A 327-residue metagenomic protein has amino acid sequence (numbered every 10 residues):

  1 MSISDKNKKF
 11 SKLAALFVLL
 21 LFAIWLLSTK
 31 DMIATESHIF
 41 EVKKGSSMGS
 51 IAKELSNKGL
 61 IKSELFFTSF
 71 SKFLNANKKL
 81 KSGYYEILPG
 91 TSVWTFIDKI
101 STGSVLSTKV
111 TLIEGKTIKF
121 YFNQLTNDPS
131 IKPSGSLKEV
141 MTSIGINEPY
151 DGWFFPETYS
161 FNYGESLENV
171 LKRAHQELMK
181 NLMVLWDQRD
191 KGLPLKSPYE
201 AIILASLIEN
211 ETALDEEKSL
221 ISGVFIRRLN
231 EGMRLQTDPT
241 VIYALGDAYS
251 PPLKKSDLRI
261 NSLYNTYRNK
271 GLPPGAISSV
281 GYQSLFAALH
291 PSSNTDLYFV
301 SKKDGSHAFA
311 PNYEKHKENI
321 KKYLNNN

Functional and structural regions predicted by a protein language model:
M1-N7: N-terminal Lys/Arg-rich, disordered targeting/topogenic segments
N7-K9, S37-V42, N77-L80, E114-K116 (+3 more regions): Short low-complexity stretches enriched in small and charged residues
K12-L26: Hydrophobic membrane-insertion alpha-helices, especially the h-region of bacterial N-terminal signal peptides
I24-L26, D31-L182: Signal peptide-directed extracytoplasmic domains
N123-S134, S143-N327: Bacterial extracytoplasmic/cell-wall-associated proteins, especially those involved in peptidoglycan
